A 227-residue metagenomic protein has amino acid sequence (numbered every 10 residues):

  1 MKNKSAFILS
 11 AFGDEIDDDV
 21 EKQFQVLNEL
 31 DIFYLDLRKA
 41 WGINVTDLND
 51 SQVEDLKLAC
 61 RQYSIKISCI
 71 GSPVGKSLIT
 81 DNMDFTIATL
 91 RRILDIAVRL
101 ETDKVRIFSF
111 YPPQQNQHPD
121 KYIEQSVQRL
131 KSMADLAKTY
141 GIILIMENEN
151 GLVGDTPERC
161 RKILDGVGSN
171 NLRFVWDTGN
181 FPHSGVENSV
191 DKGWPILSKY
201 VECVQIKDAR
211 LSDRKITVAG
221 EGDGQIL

Functional and structural regions predicted by a protein language model:
K2-D19: Boundary/entry segment of secreted carbohydrate-active catalytic domains
K4, L9, Y34-L37, I70 (+1 more regions): Acidic/histidine-rich catalytic cores of soluble enzymes
E15, A40, P73, F110 (+1 more regions): Residue-level "edge-of-site" marker
D18-V26, R61-Q62, L78-F174, H183: Active-site acidic/histidine proton-transfer and metal-coordination neighborhood in alpha/beta enzyme cores
D19-K22, S51-L56, R92-I93, P157-E158 (+2 more regions): Alpha-helical scaffolding within the catalytic cores of extracellular/periplasmic polymer-degrading hydrolases
V26, D31-L48, G71-G75: N-terminal substrate-binding region of glycoside hydrolase catalytic domains
D36-R61, S109-Q117: Glycine-rich, proline-tolerant flexible connector loops at the mouths of alpha/beta enzymes
W41-N44, K76-T80, P113-H118, P182-G185 (+1 more regions): A short acidic, helix-capping loop that chelates divalent metal ions and anchors anionic groups
